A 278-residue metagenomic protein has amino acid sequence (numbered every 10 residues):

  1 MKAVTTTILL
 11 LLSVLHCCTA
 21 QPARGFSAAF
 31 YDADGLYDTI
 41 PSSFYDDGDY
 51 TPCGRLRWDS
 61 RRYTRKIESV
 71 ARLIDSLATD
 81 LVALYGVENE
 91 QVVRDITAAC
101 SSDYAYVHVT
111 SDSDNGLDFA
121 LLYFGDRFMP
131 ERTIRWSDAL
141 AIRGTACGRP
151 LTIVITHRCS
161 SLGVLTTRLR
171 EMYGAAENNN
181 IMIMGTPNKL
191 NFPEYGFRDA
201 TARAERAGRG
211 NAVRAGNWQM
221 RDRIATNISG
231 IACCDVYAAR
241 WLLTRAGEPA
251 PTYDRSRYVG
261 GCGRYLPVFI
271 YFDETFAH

Functional and structural regions predicted by a protein language model:
M1-A23: Bacterial Sec-dependent N-terminal signal peptides
C18-A99, S111, T275-H278: N-terminal, active-site-proximal structural segment of metallo-dependent hydrolase catalytic domains
Q21-R24, D75, A99-S101, D112-N115 (+5 more regions): Extracellular/periplasmic catalytic domains that process cell-envelope and extracellular macromolecules
A28-A33, V70-V93, L122, I153-T156 (+4 more regions): Active-site beta-strand/loop signature of hydrolases that rely on acidic residues for catalysis
L36, I40, T51-R65, M129 (+3 more regions): Acidic/His-rich catalytic or pseudo-catalytic neighborhoods that scaffold and/or coordinate enzyme active centers
R55, D59-A71, Y104-H108, A207-A212 (+1 more regions): N-terminal post-signal-peptidase region of extra-cytosolic proteins
L81, V87-L151, T156-R158: Structured beta-strand-rich core segments of catalytic domains in phosphoester-bond hydrolases
Y173-N180, N188-H278: Metal-dependent phosphoester-hydrolase catalytic domains
